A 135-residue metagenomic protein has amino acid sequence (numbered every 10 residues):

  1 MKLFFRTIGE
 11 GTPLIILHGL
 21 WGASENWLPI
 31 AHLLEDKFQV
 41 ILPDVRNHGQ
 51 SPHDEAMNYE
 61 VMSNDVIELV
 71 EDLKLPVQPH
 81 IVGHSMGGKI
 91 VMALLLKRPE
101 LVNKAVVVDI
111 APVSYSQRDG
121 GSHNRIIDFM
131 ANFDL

Functional and structural regions predicted by a protein language model:
F4-E55: Conserved HGGG/HGGXW glycine-rich cap/lid loop of the alpha/beta-hydrolase fold
G9-G11, D36, L75-V77, P99-E100: Active-site acidic short loop of glycosyltransferases
L20, P29-H32, E55-N58, L95-P99 (+1 more regions): Short, glycine/charged-enriched secondary-structure capping and boundary segments
A23, H84, K97-R98, V113: A short His-aromatic
N26-W27, S51-P52, V91-A93, S116-Q117: Short glycine-/acidic-enriched loop or helix-start segments at secondary-structure transitions that form or flank
H32, I41-V82, M86, L101: Active-site loop/oxyanion-hole signature of alpha/beta-hydrolase fold enzymes
H80, S85, K89, A93 (+1 more regions): Short catalytic micro-motifs in class I SAM-dependent methyltransferases
M92-L96, N103-L135: Flexible "cap/lid" loop of the alpha/beta hydrolase fold
